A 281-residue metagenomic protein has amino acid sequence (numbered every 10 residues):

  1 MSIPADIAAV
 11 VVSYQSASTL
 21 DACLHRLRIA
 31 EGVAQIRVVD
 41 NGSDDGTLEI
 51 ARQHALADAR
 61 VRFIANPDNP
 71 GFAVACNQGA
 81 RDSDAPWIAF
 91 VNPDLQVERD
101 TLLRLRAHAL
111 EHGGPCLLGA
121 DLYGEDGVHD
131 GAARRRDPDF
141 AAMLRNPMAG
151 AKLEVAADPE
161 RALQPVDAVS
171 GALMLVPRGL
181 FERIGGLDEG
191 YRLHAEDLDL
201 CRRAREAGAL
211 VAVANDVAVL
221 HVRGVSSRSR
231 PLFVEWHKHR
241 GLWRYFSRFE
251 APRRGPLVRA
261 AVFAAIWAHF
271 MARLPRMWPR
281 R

Functional and structural regions predicted by a protein language model:
S16-I29: Short, well-formed alpha-helical segments that are part of the catalytic scaffolds of diverse glycosyltransferases
D40-E49, D68: A conserved acidic beta->alpha catalytic loop
A65-S83: Glycine-rich, basic loop-to-helix element that forms the pyrophosphate-binding segment of sugar-nucleotide handling
I88: Short aromatic/hydrophobic "clamp" motif used to bind/position activated sugar donors
Q96-A132: Conserved donor NDP-sugar-binding/catalytic core segment of glycosyltransferases
D137-D167, G171: Short, flexible, basic/aromatic active-site loop/helix in glycosyltransferases
D167-A218: A short, conserved alpha-helix in the catalytic core of glycosyltransferases
D199-R280: Active-site-adjacent helix/loop segment of glycosyltransferases that harbors family-specific signature motifs
